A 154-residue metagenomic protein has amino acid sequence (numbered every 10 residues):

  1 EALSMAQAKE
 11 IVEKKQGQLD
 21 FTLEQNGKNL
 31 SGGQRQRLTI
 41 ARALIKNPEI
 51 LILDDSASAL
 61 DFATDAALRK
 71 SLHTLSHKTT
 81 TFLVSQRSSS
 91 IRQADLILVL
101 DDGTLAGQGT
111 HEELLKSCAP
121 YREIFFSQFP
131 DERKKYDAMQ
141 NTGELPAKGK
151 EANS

Functional and structural regions predicted by a protein language model:
E1-T22, A63, P120: Conserved "ABC signature" C-loop
K14, K70, R92-S154: C-terminal portion of ABC ATPase nucleotide-binding domains
I40, V84: Hydrophobic anchor residue at the start of the ABC signature
I45-E49, K78: A short, proline-enriched helix->beta-strand linker immediately N-terminal to the Walker B motif in ABC-type P-loop
L51-D54: Catalytic Walker B motif of ABC-type/P-loop ATPase nucleotide-binding domains
D65-H77: Helical segment within the ABC ATPase nucleotide-binding domain
T74-L83, I91: Conserved catalytic loops of ABC-family nucleotide-binding domains
